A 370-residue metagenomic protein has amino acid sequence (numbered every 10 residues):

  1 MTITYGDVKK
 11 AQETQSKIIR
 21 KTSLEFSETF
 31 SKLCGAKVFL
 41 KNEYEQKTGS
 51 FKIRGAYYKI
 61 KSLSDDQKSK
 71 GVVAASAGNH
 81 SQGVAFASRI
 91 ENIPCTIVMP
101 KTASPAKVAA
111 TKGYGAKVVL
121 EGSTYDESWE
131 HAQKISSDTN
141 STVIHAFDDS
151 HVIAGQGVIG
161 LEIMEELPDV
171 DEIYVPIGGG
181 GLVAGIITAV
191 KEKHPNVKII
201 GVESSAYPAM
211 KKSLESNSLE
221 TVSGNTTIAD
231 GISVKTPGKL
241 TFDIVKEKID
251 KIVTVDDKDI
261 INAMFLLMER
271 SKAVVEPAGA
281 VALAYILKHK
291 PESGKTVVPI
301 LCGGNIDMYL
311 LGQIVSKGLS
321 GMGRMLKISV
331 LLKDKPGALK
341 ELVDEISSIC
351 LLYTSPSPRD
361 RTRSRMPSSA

Functional and structural regions predicted by a protein language model:
M1-S355, R359: PLP-dependent amino-acid enzyme catalytic core
P358-D360, S364-A370: Positively charged, low-complexity/disordered segments
